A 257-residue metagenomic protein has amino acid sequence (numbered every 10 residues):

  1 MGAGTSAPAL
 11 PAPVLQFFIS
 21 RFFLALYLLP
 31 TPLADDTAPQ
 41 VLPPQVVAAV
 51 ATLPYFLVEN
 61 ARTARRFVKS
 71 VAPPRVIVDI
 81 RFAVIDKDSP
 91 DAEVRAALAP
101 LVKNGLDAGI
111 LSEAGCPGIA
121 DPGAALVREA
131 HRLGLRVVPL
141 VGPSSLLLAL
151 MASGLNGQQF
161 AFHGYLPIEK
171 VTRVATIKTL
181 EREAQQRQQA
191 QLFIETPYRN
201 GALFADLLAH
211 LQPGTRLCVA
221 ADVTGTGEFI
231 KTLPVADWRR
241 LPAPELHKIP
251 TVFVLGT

Functional and structural regions predicted by a protein language model:
F18-I85: Glycine-rich, flexible N-terminal cofactor/catalytic loop recognition
F18-R21, A25-Y27, R81, L106-D107 (+1 more regions): A contiguous loop/helix-start segment that scaffolds small-molecule binding in enzyme catalytic cores
Y27, D121, A125-E183: Class I SAM-dependent methyltransferase SAM-binding "motif I" and its flanking Rossmann-like core
L33-D35, E113-P117, P197-R199, G225: Short glycine-rich anion-binding loops that position phosphate/pyrophosphate groups of nucleotides and phosphorylated
V50-F56, G134-V138, A190-Q191: Short active-site oxyanion
R62-A64, G115-C116, S145, R199: Alpha-helix capping/helix-boundary segments
V84-P90, L166: Conserved helicase motor
R95-R132: Glycine/small-residue-rich loop that forms an oxyanion/phosphate-binding "nest" at active or ligand-binding sites
